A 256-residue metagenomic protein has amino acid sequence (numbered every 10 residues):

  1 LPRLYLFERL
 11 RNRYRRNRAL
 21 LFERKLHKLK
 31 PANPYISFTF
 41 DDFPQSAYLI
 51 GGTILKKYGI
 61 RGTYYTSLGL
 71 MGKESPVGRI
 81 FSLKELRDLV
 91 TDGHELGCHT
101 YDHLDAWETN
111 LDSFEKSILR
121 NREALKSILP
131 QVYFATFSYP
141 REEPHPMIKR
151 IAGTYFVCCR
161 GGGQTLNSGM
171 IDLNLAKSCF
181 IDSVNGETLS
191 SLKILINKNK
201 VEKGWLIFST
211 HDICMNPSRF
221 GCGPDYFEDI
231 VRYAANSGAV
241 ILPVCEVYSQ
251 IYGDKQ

Functional and structural regions predicted by a protein language model:
P2-H27, P31-S46: Boundary/entry segment of secreted carbohydrate-active catalytic domains
R9, R18-K30, G62, T66 (+6 more regions): C-terminal domain-boundary segment and adjacent tail
E23, Y48, G52, L83-R87 (+4 more regions): Generic structural signal for well-ordered alpha-helices, preferentially at hydrophobic/aromatic core positions
N33-P34, T91, A235: Alpha-helical hydrophobic/aromatic positions enriched in membrane-embedded helices and signal peptides
S37-F40, G97, S209, I241: Generic enzyme active-site microenvironment
K56-V157, G162-K177, K203-M215, Y252: Metal-dependent polysaccharide deacetylase catalytic core of the NodB/CE4 family, i.e., the active-site-bearing domain
S75-V77, I181-S190, F220-G221: Active-site glycine- and acidic-residue-rich loops that bind and position anionic ligands or nucleotide-like cofactors
L111-K116, G186-L189, G221-P224, E228: Non-membrane alpha-helical structural segments and their capping/turn regions in soluble enzymes
